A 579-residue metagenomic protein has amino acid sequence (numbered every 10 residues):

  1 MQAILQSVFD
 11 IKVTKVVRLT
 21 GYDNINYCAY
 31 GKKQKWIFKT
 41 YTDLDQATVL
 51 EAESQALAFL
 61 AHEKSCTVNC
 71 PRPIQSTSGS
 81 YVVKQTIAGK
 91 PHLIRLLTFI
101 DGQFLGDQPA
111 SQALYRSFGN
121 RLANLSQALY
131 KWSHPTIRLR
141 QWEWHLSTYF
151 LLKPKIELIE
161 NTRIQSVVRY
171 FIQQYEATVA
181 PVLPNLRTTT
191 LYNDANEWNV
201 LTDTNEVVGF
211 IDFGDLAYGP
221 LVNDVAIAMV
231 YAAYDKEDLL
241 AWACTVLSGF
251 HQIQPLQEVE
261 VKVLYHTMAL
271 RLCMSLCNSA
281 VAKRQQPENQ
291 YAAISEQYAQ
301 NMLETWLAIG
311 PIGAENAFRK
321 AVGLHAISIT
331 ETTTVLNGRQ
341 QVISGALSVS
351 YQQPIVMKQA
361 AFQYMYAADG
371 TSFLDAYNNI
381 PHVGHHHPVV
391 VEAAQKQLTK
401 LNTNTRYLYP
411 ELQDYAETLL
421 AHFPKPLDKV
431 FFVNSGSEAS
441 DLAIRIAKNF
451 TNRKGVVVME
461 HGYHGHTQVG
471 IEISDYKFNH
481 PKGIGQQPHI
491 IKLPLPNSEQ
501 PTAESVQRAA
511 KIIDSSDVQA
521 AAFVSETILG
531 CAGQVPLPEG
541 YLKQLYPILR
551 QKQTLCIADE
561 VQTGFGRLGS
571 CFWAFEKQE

Functional and structural regions predicted by a protein language model:
M1-S7, S133-H134, L151-N193, T334-V335 (+1 more regions): An alpha-helical support segment within catalytic cores of ATP-dependent transferases
T40-G89, A113-R116: A conserved alpha-helical element in kinase catalytic cores
T77, D107-R163, T188, K454-Y476 (+1 more regions): A cross-family kinase active-site recognition segment
V222-P255, A269-P287: Active-site activation/catalytic loop segments of kinase-like enzymes and analogous catalytic loops in related
S275-V335: ATP/Mg2+ or Mg2+-diphosphate-binding catalytic cores that bind nucleotide phosphates or diphosphates via glycine-rich
A321-A361: Active-site-adjacent loop/helix segments that line or gate small-molecule/cofactor pockets in enzymes
S372-K454: Glycine-rich loop-to-alpha-helix module at the N-terminal edge of alpha/beta enzyme cores
E417-A522: PLP-dependent aspartate aminotransferase-fold enzymes
